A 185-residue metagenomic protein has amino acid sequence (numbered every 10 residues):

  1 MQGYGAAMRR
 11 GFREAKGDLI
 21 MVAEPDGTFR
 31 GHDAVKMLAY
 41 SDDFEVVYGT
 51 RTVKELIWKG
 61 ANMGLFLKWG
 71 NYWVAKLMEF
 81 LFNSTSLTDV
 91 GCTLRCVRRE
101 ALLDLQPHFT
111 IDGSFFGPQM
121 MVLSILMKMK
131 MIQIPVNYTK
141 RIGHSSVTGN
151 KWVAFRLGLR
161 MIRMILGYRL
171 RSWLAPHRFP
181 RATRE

Functional and structural regions predicted by a protein language model:
Q2-E14, L19, G31-S114, R141-R156 (+2 more regions): Acceptor/aglycone-binding surface of glycosyltransferases and processive sugar-polymer synthases
G27-F29: Acidic metal-phosphate-binding loop of nucleotide-sugar-dependent transferases
F80, S84, M127, Y168: Phosphate/oxyanion-binding loops and surfaces in catalytic or ligand/nucleic-acid-binding neighborhoods
T85, H108-D112, M121-T139: Catalytic donor-sugar/metal-binding loop of nucleotide-sugar-dependent glycosyltransferases
P118: DNA-recognition element of transcription regulators
T139-R141, R171-S172: C-terminal tail/cap regions
R160-E185: C-terminal, non-catalytic tails of nucleotide-sugar-dependent glycosyltransferases
